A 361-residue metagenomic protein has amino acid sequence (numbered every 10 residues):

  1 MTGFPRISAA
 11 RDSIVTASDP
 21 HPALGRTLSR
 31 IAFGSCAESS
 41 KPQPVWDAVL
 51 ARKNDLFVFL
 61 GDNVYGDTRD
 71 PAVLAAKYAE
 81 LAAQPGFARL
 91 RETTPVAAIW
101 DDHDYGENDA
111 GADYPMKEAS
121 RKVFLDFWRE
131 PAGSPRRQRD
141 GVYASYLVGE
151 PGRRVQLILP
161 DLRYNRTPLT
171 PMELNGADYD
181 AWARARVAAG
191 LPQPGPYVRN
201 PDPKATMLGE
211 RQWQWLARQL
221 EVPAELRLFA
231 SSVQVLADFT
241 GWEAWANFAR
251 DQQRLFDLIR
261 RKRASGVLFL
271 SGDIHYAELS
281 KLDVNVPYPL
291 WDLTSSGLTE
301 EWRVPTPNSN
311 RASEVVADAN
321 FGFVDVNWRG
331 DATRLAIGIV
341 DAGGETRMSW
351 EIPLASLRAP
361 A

Functional and structural regions predicted by a protein language model:
G3-A361: Metal-dependent phosphoester/phosphodiester hydrolase catalytic core
